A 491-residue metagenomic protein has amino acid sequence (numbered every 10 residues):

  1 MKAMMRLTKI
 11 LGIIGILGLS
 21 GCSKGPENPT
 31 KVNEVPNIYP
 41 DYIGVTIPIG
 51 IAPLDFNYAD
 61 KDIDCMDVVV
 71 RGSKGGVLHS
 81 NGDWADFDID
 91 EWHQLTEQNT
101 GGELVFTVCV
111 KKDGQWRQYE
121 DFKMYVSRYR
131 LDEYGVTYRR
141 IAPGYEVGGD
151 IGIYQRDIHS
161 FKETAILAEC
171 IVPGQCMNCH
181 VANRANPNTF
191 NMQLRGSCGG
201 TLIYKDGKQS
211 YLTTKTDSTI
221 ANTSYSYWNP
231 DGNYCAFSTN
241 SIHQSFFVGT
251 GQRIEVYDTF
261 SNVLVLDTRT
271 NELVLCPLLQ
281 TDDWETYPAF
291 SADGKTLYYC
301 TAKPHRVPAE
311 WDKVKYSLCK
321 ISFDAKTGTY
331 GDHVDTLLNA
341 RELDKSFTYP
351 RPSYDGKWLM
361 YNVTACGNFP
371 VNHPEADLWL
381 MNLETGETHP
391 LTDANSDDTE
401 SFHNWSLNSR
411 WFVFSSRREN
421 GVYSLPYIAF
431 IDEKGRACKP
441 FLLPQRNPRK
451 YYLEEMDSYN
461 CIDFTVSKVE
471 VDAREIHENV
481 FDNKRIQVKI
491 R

Functional and structural regions predicted by a protein language model:
M1-N28: Bacterial Sec-dependent N-terminal signal peptides
C22-R491: Sequence signature of WD/YWTD-type beta-propeller architectures
